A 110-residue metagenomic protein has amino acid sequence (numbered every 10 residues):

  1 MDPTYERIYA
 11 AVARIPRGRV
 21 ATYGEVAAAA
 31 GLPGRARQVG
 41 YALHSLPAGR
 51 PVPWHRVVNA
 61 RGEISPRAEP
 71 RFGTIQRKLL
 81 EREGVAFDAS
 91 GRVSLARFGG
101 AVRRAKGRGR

Functional and structural regions predicted by a protein language model:
M1-R110: Nucleic acid-binding interface residues in structured DNA/RNA-binding domains, emphasizing the DNA-engaging scaffolds
